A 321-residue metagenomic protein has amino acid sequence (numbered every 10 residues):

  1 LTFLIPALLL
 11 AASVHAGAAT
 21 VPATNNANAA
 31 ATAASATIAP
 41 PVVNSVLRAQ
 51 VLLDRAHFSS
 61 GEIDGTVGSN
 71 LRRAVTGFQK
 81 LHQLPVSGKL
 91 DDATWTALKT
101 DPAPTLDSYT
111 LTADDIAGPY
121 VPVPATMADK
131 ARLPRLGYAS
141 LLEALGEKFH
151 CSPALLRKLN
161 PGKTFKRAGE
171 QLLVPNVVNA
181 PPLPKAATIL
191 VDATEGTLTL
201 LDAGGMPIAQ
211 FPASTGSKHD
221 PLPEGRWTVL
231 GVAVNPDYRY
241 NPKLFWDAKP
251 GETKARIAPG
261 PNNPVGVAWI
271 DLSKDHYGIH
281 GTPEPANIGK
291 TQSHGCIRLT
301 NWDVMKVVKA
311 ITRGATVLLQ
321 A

Functional and structural regions predicted by a protein language model:
L1-H15: Gram-negative bacterial Sec-dependent N-terminal signal peptides
H15-A49, K80, A103, D107: Compositionally biased, proline/threonine/alanine/serine-rich low-complexity intrinsically disordered stretches
P40-T76, D115-H150: Primarily a LysM-type cell-wall glycan-binding module
S60-V67, P85-L90, L319-Q320: Surface-exposed patches in mature extracellular/periplasmic domains of secreted proteins
S69-R73, G77-A117, R157-T188: Extracellular LysM carbohydrate-binding repeats and other cell-envelope/extracellular binding modules
P134-P212: Secretory/export targeting leaders with adjacent low-complexity proregions
P182-T282, K309, R313: Gly/Pro-biased beta-strand-loop elements
W302-A321: N-terminal targeting pre-sequences for secretion and organelle import
